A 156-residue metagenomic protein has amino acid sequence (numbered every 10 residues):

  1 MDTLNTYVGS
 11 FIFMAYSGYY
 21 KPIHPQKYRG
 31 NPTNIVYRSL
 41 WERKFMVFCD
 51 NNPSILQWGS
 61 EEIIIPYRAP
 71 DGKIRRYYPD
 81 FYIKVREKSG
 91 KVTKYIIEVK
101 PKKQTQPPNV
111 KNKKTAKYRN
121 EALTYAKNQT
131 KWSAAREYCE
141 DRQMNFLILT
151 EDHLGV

Functional and structural regions predicted by a protein language model:
D2-V156: Electrostatic, structured charged patches in enzyme active sites and in nucleic-acid/phosphate-binding
